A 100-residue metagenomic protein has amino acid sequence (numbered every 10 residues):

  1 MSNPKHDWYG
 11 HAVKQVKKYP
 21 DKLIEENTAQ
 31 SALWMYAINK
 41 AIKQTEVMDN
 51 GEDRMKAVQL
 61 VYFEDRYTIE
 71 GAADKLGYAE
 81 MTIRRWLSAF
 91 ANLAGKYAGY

Functional and structural regions predicted by a protein language model:
M1-M48, T68-G71, A98-Y100: N-terminal interaction/assembly modules
D49-Y67: Short amphipathic alpha helix immediately N-terminal
D65-M81: Helix-turn-helix DNA-binding module
A91-G99: C-terminal flanking helix
